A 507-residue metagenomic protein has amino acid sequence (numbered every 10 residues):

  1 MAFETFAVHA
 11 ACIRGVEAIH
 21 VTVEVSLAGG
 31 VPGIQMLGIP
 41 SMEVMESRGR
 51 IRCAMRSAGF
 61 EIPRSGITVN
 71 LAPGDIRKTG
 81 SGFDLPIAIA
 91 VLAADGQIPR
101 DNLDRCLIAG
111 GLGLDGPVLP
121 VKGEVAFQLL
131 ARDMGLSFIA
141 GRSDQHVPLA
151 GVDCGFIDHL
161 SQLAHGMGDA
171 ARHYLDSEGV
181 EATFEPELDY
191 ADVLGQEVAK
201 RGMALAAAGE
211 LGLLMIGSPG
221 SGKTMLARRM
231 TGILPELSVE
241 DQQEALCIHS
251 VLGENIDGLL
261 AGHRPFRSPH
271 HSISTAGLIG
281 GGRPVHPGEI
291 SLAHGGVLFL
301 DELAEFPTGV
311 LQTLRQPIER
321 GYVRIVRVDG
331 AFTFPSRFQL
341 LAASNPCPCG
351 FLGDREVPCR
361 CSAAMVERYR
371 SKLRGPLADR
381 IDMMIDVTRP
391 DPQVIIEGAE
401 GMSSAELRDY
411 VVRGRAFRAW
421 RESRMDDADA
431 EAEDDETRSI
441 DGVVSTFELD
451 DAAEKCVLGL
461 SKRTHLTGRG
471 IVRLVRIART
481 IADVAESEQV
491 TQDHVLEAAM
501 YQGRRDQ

Functional and structural regions predicted by a protein language model:
M1-L214, S221-T224, V326, E488-Q507: Peripheral, non-AAA+ core regions of ATP-driven protein-machinery
I19-L27, L278, D382-D386: Short beta-strand elements
P40-R48, P63, N70-G80, V285 (+1 more regions): Basic, amphipathic alpha-helical bundle interface domains used for macromolecular binding and assembly
L114, L298-F299, E305-F306, P392: Residues immediately C-terminal
A204, L259-L260, P265, T275-L298 (+1 more regions): Conserved alpha-helical scaffold flanking the Walker A/P-loop in AAA+ ATPase domains
M215-G258, R320: Walker A/P-loop
G217, G280, E302: The Walker A (P-loop) glycine that initiates the GxxxxGKT/S ATP-binding motif of P-loop NTPases
G295, D301-E302, T313: Walker B catalytic acidic pair
